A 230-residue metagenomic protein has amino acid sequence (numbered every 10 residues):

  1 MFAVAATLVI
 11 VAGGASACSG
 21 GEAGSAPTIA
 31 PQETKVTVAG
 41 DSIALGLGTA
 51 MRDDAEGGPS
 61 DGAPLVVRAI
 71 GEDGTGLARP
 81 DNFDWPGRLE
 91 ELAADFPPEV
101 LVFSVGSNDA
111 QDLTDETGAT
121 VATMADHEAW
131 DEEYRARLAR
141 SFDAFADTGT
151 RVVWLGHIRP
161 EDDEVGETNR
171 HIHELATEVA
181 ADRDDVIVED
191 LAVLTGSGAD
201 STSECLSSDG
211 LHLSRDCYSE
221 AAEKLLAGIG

Functional and structural regions predicted by a protein language model:
M1-V9: Sec-dependent N-terminal signal peptides
G14-A17: C-terminal motif of bacterial Sec signal peptides marking the signal peptidase cleavage site
S19-E22: Bacterial signal peptide processing site
I29-A129: Conserved SGNH/GDSL esterase-like catalytic core that processes O-acyl groups on lipids and polysaccharides
A30, A93-P97, D147, A181-D182 (+1 more regions): Extracellular/periplasmic catalytic domains that process cell-envelope and extracellular macromolecules
L89-E90, R135-F142, H173: Generic structural signal for well-ordered alpha-helices, preferentially at hydrophobic/aromatic core positions
S107-N108, S141-H171: Active-site segments of SGNH/GDSL-like serine hydrolases that catalyze O-acetyl group transfer/hydrolysis on lipids
I158-G230: Catalytic His-Asp segment of secreted/periplasmic serine-dependent ester chemistry enzymes
